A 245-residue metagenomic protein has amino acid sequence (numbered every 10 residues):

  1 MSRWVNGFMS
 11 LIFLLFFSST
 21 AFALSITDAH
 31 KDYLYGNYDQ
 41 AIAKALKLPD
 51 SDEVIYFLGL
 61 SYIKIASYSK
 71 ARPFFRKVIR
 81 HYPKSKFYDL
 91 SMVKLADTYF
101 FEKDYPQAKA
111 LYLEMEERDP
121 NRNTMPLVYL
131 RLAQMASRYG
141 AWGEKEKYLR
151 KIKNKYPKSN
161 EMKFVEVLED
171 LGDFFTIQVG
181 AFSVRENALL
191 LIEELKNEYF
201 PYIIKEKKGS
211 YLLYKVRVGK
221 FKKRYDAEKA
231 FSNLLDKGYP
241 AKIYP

Functional and structural regions predicted by a protein language model:
K47-V54, I79-L90, E116-L127, W142 (+2 more regions): Short solvent-exposed coil/turn linkers within tandem alpha-helical repeat scaffolds
N160-K163, D170, S183-P245: Extracytoplasmic
